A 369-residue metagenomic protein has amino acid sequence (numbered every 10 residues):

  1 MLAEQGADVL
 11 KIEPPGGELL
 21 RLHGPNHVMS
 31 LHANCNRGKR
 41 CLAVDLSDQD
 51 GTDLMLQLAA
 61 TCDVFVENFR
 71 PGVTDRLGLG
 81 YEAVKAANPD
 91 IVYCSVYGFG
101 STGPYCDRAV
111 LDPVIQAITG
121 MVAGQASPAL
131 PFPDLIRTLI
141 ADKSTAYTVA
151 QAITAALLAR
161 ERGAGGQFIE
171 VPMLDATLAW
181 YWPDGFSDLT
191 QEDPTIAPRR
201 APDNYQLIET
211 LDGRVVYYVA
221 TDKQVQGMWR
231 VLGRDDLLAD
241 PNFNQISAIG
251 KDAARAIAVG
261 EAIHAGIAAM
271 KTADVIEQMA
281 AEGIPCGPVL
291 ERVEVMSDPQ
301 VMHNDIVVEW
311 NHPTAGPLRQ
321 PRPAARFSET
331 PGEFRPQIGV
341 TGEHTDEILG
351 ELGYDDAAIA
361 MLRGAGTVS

Functional and structural regions predicted by a protein language model:
M1-R162, L189-E192, V340, D346-S369: N-terminal helix-loop segment corresponding to the beta1-alpha1 unit of nucleotide/adenylate-binding folds
G16, G98-G100, M173-L178, D212-R214 (+2 more regions): Glycine-rich beta-alpha junction loops
H32, T195-R200, Y205-L207, A254 (+2 more regions): Short Gly/Pro-enriched turn/cap motifs at secondary-structure boundaries
D134-S144, I196-Y205, R214-V216, S247-A248 (+1 more regions): A short glycine-threonine-serine/GTX helix/turn-capping micro-motif
A156-T195: Substrate-binding/catalytic subdomain of NAD(P)-dependent oxidoreductase enzymes
N204-E282, C286: Aromatic-enriched alpha-helical interface/lid elements that frame and gate functional surfaces
A273, A281-R335: A glycine-rich dinucleotide-binding beta-alpha-beta segment and adjacent secondary-structure elements that constitute
A315-M361: Flexible, small-/acidic-enriched active-site or ligand-binding loops
